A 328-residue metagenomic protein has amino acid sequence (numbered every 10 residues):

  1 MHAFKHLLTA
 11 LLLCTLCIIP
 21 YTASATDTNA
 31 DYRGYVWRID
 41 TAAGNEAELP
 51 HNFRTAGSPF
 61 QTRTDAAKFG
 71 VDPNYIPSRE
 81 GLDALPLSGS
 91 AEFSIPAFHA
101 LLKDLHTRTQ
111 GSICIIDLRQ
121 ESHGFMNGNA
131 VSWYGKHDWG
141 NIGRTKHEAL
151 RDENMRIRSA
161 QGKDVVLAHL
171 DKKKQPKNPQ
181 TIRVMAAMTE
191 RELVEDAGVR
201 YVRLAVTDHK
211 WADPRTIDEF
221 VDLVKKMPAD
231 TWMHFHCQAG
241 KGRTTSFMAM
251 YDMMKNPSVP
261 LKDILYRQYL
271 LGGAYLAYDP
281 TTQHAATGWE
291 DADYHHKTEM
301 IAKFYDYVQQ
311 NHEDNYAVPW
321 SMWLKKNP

Functional and structural regions predicted by a protein language model:
M1-L11: Bacterial N-terminal signal peptides that target proteins for export
T9-I19: Bacterial N-terminal signal peptides
A23-H234, S246-P328: Cys-dependent protein tyrosine phosphatase-like superfamily
G240: Conserved G/P- and acidic residue-centered "switch" motifs that form tight phosphate/ATP-binding loops in soluble
R243: Catalytic Zn2+-binding segment of zinc metalloproteases
